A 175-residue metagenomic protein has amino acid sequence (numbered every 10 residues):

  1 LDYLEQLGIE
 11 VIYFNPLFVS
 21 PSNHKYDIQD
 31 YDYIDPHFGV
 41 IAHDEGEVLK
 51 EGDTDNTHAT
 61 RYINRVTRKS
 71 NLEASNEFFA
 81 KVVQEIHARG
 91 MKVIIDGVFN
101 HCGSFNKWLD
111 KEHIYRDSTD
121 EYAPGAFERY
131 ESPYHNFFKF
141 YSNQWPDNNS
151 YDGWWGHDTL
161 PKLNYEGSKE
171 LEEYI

Functional and structural regions predicted by a protein language model:
D2, Q6-I9, L17-I175: Substrate-binding/active-site clefts of carbohydrate-active enzymes
